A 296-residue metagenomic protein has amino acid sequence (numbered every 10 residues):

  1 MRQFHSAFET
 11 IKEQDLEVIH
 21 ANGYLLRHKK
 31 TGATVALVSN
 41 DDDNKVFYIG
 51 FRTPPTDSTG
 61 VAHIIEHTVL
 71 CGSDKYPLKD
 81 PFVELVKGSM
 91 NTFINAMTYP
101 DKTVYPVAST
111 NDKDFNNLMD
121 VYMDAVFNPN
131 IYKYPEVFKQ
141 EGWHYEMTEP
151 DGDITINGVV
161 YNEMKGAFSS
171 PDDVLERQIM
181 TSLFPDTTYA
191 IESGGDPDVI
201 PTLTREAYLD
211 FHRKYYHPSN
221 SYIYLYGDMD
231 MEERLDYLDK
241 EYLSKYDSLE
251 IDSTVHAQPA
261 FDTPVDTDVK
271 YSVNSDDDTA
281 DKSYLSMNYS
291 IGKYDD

Functional and structural regions predicted by a protein language model:
M1-T56, K75-K113, P135, T148-I154 (+3 more regions): Non-catalytic beta-strand/loop surface segments
T59-C71: Active-site recognition of the HExxH zinc-binding catalytic motif
N111-K113, G227-E232: Helix N-cap motif at beta-to-alpha junctions
N116-D120, R234-D236: Charge-rich, low-aromatic oligomerization/scaffolding segments with amphipathic character
L118-Y122, P135-E136: Divalent-metal coordination cores built from histidine and acidic residues
M123-K133, E241-E250: A common structural junction motif
